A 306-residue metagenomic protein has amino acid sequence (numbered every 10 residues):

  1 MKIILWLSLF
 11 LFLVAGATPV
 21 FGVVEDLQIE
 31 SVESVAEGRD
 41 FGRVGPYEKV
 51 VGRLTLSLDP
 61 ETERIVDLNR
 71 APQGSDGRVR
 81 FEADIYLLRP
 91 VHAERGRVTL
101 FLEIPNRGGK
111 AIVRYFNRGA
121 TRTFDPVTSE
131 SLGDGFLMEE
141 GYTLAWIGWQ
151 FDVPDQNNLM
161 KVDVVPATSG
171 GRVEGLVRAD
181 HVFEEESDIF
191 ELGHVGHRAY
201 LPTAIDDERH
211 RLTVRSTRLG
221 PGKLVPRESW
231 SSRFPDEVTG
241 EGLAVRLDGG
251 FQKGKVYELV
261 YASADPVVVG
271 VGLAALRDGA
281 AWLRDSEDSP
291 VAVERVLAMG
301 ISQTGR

Functional and structural regions predicted by a protein language model:
M1-L5: Positively charged n-region of N-terminal signal peptides that target proteins for export
W6-G16: Bacterial N-terminal signal peptides
T18-G22: Sec/Tat signal peptide C-region and signal peptidase I cleavage site
V23-R306: C-terminal His-loop and adjacent cap/lid subdomain of alpha/beta-hydrolase
